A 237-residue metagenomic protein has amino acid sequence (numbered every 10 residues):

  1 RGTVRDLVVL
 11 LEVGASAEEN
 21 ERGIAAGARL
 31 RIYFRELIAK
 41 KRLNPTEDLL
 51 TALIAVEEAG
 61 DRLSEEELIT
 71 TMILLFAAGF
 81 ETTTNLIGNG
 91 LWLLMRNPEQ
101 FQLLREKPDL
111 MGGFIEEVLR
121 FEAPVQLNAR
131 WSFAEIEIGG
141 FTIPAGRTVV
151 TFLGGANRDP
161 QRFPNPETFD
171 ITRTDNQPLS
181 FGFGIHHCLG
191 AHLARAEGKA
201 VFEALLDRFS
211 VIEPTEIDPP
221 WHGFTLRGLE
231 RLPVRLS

Functional and structural regions predicted by a protein language model:
R1-S237: Cytochrome P450
